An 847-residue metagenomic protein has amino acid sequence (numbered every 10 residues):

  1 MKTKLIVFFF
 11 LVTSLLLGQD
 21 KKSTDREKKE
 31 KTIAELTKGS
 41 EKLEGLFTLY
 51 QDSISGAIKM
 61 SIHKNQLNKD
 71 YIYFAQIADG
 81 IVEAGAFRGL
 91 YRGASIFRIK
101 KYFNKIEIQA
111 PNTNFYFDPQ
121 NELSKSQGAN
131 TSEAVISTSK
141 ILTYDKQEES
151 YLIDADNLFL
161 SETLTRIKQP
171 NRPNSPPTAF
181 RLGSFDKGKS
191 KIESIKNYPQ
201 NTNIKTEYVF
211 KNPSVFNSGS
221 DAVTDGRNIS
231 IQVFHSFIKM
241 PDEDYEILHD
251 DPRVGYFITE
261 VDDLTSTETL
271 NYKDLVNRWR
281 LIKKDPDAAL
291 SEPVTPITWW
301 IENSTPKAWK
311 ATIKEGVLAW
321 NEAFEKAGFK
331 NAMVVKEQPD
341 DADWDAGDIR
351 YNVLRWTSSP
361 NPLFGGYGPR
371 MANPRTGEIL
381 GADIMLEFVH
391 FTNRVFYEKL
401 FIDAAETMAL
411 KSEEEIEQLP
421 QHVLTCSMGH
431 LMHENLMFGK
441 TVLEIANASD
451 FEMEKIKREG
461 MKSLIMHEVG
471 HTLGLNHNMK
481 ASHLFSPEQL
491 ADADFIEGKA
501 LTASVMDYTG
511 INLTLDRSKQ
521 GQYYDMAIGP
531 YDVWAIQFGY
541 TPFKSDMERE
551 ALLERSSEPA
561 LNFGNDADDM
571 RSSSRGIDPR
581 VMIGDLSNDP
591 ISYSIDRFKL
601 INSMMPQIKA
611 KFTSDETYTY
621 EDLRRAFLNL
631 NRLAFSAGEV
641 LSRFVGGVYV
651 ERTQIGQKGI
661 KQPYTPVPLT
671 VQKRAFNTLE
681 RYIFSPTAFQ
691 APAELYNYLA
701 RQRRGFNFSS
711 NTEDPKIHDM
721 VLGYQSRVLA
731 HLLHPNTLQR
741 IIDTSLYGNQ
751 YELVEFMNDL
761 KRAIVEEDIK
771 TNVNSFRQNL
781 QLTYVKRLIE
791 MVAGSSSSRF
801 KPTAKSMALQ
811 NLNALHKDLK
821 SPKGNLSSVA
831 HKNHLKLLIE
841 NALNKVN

Functional and structural regions predicted by a protein language model:
M1-K22: Bacterial Sec-dependent N-terminal signal peptides
K21-T305, A323, A327, Q338-E452 (+3 more regions): Auxiliary tRNA-acceptor-end handling modules of aminoacyl-tRNA synthetases
T305-W309, N447-I465: Short pre-active-site segment immediately N-terminal to the catalytic Zn-binding motif
L318-F329, S359, G470-H471, L475 (+3 more regions): Sec-exported extracytoplasmic/periplasmic mature domains
M333: Conserved structured catalytic cores and adjacent interaction surfaces of nucleotide-binding/hydrolyzing enzymes
E337-T357, L363, E459-L515: The catalytic-center signature of Zn2+-dependent metalloproteases
F451-E452, I456, S482-N847: Conserved catalytic/binding loops enriched for acidic/polar residues
